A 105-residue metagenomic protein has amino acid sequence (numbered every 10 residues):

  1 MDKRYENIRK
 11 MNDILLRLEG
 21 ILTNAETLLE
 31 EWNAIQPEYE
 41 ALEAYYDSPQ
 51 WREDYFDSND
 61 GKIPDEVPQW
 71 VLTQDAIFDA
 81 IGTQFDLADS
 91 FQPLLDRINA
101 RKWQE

Functional and structural regions predicted by a protein language model:
K3-E6, K10-E31, P37-E105: Long, low-complexity or tandemly repetitive, helically biased scaffold regions used for multimeric assembly/adhesion
